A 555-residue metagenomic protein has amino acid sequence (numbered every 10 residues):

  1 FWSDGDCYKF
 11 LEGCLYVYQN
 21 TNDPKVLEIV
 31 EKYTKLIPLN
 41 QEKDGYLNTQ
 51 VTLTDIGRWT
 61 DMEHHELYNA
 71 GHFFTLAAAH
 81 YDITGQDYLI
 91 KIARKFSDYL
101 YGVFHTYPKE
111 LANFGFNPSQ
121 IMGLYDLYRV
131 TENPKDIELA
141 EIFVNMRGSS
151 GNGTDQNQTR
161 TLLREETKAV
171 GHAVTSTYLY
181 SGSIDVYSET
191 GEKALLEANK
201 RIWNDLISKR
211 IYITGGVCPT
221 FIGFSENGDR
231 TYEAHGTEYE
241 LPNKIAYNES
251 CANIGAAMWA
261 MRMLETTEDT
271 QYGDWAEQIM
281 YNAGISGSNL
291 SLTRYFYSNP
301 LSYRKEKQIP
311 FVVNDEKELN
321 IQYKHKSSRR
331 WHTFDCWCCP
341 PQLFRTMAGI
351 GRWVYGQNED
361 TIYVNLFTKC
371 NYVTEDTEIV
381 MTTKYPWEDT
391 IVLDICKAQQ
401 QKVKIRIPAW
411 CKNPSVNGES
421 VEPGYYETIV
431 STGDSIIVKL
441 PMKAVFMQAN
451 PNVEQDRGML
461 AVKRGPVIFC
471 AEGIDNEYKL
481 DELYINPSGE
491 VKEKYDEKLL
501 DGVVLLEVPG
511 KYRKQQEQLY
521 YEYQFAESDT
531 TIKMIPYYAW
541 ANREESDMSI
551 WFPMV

Functional and structural regions predicted by a protein language model:
F1-C7, D55-N69, G102-N117, N152-K193 (+2 more regions): Solvent-exposed loop and edge beta-strand segments that line ligand/cofactor-binding and catalytic clefts
F1-W2, V17-T154: Extended ligand-binding groove/face enriched in aromatic
F10-P24, G71-Q86, Q120-E132, Y178-K193 (+4 more regions): Well-ordered alpha-helical scaffold segments within catalytic/enzyme domains
S188-K209, L241-L292, R304: Catalytic-core region of carbohydrate-active enzymes that cleave or remodel glycosidic bonds
N199, G273-N282, G287-I391, K439-V555: C-terminal beta-rich recognition modules with glycine/proline-rich loops and embedded aromatic residues
I391, G424-T428, D434: Short strand-edge motifs at loop-to-beta-strand transitions and within beta-strands of extracellular beta-rich domains
V392-D394, Q399-A409: Surface-exposed beta-strand/loop patches in extracellular or lumenal glycoproteins
C411-I429, V445-N452: Solvent-exposed beta-strand/loop surfaces of large extracellular or lumenal domains
